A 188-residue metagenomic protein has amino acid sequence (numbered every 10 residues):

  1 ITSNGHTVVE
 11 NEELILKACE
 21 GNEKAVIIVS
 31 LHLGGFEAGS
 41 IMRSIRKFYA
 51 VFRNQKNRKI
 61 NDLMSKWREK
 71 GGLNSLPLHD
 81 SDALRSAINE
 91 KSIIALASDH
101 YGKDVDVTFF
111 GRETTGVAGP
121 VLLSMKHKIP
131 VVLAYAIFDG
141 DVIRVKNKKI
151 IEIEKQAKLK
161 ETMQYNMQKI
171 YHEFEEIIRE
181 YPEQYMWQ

Functional and structural regions predicted by a protein language model:
I1-I27, N61-K66, K70: Membrane-anchoring hydrophobic helices of lipid-metabolizing enzymes
T2, V8-E10, L16, G34-E37 (+2 more regions): Generic, ordered loop/turn and secondary-structure boundary motif
T2-V8, R53, K70-L76, F109-G111 (+1 more regions): Short, flexible loop segments at the rims of nucleotide/cofactor-binding pockets, characterized by
N11, S30, F52, S98 (+1 more regions): Pocket-edge structural micro-motifs
E12-L16, G39-I41, M64-S65, L84-R85 (+2 more regions): Short amphipathic alpha-helical segments and helix-helix/interface helices
E20-G21, I45, Y49, H79-Q188: Non-catalytic C-terminal accessory region of glycerolipid acyltransferases and related lyso-lipid remodeling enzymes
K24-H79, G102-V107: Catalytic core of membrane glycerolipid acyltransferases/transacylases, capturing the structured, soluble-facing
